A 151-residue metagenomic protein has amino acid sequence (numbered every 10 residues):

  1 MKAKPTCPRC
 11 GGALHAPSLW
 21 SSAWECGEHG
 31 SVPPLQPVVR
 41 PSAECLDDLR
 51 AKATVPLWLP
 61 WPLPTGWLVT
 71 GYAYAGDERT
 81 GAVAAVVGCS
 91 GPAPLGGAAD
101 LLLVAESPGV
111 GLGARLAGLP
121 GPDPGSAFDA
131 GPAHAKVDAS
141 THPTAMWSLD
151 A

Functional and structural regions predicted by a protein language model:
M1-A51: N-terminal cysteine/histidine-rich coordination modules
L46-K52, P56-L63, L68-D150: Short, solvent-exposed recognition patches
